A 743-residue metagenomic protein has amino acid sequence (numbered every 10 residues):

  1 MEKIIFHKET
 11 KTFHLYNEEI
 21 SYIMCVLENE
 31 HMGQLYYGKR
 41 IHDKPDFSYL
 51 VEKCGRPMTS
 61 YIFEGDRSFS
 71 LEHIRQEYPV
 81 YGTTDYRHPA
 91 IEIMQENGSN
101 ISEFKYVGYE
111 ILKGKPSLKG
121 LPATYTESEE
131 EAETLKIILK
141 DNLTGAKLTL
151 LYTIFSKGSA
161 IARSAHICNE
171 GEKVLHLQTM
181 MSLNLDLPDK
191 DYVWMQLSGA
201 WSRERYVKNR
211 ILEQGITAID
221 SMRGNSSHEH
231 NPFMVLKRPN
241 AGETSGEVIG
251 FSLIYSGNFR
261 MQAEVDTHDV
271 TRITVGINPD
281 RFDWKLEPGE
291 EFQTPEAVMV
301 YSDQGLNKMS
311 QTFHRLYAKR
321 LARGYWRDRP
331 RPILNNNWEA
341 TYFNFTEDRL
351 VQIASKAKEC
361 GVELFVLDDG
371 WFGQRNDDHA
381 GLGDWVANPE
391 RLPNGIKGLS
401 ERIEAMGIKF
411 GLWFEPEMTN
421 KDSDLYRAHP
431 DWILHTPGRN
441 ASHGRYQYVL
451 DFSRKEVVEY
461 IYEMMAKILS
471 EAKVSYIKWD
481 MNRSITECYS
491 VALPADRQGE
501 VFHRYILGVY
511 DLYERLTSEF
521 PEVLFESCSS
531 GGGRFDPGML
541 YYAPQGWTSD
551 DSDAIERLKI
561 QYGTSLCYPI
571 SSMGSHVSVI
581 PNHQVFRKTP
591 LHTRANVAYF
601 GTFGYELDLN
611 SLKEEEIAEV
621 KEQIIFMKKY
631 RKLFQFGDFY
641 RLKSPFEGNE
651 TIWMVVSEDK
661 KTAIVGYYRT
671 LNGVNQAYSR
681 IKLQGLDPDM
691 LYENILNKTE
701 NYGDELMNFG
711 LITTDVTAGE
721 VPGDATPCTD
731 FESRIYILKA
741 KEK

Functional and structural regions predicted by a protein language model:
I4-H14, M32-E264, D280, L691-E705: Polysaccharide-binding surfaces and accessory modules of carbohydrate-active proteins
E19, A165, G289, N335 (+7 more regions): Conserved, mostly hydrophobic/aromatic
S70-L118, S245-N258, Q262, V300-Y325 (+4 more regions): Glycine-rich, aromatic-flanked loop segments that form ligand/cofactor-binding clefts across common enzyme folds
S99-Y106, W284-D303, F731-L738: Short Pro-Gly-centered flexible turn/kink motifs
E243, P645-P688: Carbohydrate-binding surface patches
W326-E463, Y476: Aromatic-lined carbohydrate-binding/catalytic grooves of carbohydrate-active enzymes
N420, D424-E459, H503-N610: Glycan-recognition surfaces
D704-K743: C-terminal beta-strand-rich structural cap/linker in extracellular carbohydrate-active enzymes
